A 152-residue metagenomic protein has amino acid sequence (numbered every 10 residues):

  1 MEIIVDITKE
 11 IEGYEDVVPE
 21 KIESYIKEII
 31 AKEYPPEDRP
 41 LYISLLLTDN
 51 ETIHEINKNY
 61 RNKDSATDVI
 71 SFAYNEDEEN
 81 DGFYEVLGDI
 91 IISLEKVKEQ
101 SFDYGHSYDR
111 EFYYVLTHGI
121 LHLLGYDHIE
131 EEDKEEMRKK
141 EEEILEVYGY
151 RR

Functional and structural regions predicted by a protein language model:
M1-Y113, L124-R152: An acidic/histidine-cluster motif and surrounding catalytic segment that typifies divalent-metal-assisted enzyme active
L121: Periplasmic solute-binding protein
